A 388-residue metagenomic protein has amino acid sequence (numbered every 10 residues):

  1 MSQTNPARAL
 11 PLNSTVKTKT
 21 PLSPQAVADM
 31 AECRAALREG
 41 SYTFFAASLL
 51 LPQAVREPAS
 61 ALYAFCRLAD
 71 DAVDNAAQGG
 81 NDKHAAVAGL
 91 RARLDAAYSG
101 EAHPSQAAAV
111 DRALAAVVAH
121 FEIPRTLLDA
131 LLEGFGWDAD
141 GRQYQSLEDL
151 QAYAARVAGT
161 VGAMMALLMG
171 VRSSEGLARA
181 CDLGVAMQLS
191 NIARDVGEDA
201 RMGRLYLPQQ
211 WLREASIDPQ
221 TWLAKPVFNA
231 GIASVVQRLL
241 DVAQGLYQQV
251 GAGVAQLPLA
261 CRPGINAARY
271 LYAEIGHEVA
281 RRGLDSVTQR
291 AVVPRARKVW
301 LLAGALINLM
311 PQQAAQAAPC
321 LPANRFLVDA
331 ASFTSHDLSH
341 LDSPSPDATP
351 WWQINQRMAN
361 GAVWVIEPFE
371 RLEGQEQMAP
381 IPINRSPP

Functional and structural regions predicted by a protein language model:
S2-A186, A193, E198-P388: Catalytic cores of Mg2+-dependent Asp-rich isoprenoid enzymes
